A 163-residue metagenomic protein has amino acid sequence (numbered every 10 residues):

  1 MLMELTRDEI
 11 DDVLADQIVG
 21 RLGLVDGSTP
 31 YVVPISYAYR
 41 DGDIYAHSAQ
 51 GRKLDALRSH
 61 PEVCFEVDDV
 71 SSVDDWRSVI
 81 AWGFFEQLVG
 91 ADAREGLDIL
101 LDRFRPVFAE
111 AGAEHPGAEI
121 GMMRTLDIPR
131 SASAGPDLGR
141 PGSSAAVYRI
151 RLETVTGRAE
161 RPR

Functional and structural regions predicted by a protein language model:
M1-R21: Short, basic/aromatic recognition patches
R7, Q50-G51: Structural motif corresponding to alpha-helix initiation and N-cap regions
Q17-A49, F65-V67: Short beta-strand segments
T29, V73-D74: Short glycine/serine/proline-enriched coil/turn segments at secondary-structure junctions
A49, H60-D68, D75-E86: Active-site-adjacent structural patch at catalytic or cofactor/ligand-binding sites
D55-R58: Surface-exposed connector loops and short turns at secondary-structure junctions
D75-R163: Charged, gly/pro-rich active-site loop segments
